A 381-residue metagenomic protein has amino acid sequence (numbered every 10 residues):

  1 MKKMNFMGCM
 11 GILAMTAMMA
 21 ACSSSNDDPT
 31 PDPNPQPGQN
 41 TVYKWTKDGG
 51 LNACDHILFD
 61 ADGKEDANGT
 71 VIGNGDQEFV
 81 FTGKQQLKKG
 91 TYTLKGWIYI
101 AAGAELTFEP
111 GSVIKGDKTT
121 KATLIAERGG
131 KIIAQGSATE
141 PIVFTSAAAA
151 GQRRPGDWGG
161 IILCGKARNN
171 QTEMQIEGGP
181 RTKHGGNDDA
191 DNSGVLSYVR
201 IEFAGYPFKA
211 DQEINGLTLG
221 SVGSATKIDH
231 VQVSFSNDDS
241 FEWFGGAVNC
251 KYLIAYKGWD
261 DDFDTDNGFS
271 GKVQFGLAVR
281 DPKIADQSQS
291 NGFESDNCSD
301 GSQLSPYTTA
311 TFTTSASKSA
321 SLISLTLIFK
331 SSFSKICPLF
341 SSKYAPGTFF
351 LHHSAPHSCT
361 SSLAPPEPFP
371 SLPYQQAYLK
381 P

Functional and structural regions predicted by a protein language model:
M1-M10: Bacterial N-terminal signal peptides that target proteins for export
I12-M15: Hydrophobic regular secondary-structure detector
M18-A21: C-terminal motif of bacterial Sec signal peptides marking the signal peptidase cleavage site
S23-L325, K335, L339, S362 (+1 more regions): Beta-strand/loop edge motif enriched in small/polar residues
S321-K380: N-terminal low-complexity segments that are often proline-rich with Ser/Thr-Pro
